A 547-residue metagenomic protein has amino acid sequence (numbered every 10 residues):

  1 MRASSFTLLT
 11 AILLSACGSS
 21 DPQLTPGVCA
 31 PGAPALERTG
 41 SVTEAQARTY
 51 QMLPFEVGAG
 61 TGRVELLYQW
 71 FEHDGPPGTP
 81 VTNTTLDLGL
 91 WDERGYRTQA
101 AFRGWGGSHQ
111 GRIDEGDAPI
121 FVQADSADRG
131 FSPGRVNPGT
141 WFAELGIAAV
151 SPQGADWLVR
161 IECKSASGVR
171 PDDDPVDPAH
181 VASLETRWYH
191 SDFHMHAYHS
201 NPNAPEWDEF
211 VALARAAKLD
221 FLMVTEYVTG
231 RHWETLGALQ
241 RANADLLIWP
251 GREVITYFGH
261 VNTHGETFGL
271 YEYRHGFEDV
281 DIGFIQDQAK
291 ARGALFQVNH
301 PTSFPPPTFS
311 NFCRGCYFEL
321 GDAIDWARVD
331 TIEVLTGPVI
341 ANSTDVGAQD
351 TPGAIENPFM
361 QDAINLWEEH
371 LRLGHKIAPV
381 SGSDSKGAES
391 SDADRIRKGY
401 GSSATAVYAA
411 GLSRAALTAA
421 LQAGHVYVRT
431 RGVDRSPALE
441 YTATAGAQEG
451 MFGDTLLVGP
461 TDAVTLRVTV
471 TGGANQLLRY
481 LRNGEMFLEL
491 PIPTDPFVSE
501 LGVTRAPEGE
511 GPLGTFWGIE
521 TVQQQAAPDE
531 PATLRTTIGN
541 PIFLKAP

Functional and structural regions predicted by a protein language model:
L14-A16: C-terminal motif of bacterial Sec signal peptides marking the signal peptidase cleavage site
L24-P80, R160-P175, A179-E185: Solvent-exposed, flexible loop/coil segments flanking beta-strands in beta-rich domains
C29, C163-R170, V176-S183, L373-P379 (+1 more regions): C-terminal functional module detector
P34-A45, E72-D128: Surface-exposed beta-strand/loop patches in noncatalytic accessory domains and peripheral targeting/linker segments
W70, A143-S151, V522-Q525: Short beta-strand-plus-loop segments that form exposed binding edges in beta-rich domains
S151-E162: Edge beta-strands of jelly-roll/beta-sandwich modules across compartments, strongly enriched in secreted/luminal
P175-G321, W326-R328, E333-N342, I355 (+4 more regions): A metal-dependent hydrolase metal-coordination microenvironment
P202-N203, H260, P307-G315, N342-A348 (+2 more regions): Histidine/acidic-residue-rich catalytic or RNA/ligand-binding cores of hydrolases and nuclease-related proteins
